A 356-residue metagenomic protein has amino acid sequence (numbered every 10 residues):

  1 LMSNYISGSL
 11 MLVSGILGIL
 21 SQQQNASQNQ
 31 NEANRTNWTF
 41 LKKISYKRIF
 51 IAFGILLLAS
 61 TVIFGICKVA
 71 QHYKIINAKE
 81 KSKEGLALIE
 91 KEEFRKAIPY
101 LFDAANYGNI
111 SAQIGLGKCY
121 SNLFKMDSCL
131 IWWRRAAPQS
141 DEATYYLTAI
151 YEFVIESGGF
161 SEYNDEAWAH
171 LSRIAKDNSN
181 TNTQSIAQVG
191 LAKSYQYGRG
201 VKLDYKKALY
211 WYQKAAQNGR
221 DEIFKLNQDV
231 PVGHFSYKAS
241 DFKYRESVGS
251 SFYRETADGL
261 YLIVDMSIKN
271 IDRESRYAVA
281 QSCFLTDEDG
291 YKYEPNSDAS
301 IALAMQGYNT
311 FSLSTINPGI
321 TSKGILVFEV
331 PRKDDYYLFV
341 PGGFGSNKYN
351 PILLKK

Functional and structural regions predicted by a protein language model:
L1-Q24, R48-C67: Membrane-embedded alpha-helical segments of small multi-pass membrane proteins
K74-I89, I114, Y145, A149 (+2 more regions): Alpha-helical tetratricopeptide repeat
A87-L88, G115-N122, A149-V154, I174 (+1 more regions): Hydrophobic face of amphipathic alpha-helices that form TPR/SEL1-like repeat modules and related alpha-solenoid
Y107-N109, P138-D141, L147, V154-G158 (+5 more regions): Short helix-capping/linker turns of helical repeat alpha-solenoids
D221-K356: Conserved functional micro-motifs across diverse proteins
